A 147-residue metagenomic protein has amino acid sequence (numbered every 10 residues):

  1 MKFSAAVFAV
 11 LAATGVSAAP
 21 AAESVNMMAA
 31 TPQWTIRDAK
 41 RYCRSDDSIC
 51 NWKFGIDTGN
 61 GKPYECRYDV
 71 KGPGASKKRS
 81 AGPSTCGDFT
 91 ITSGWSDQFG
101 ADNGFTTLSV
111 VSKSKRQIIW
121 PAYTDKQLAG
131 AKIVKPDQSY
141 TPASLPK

Functional and structural regions predicted by a protein language model:
M1-E23: Fungal secretory targeting signals
V7, Y42-S45, K62, T92 (+1 more regions): A generic structural micro-environment signature that highlights single residues at secondary-structure boundaries
V10-A12, M28, D46, T58 (+2 more regions): A generic structural signal for short, solvent-exposed coil/turn residues that cap or connect secondary-structure
A13, I49-N51, F105: Extracellular structured ligand-interaction cores
S17-A21, Q33-R37, D47-I49, D88-I91 (+1 more regions): Short amphipathic alpha-helical surface micro-motifs
E23-G74: Short, surface-exposed binding/anchoring microloops in extracellular/periplasmic proteins
A75-K147: Acidic, low-complexity intrinsically disordered segments
